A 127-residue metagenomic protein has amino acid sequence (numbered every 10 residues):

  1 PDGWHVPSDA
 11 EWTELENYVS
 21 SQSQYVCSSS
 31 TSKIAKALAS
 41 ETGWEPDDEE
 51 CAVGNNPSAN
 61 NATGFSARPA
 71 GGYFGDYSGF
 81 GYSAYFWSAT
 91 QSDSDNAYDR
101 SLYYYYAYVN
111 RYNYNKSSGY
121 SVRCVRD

Functional and structural regions predicted by a protein language model:
P1-D127: Conserved positions within compact, well-structured domain cores
